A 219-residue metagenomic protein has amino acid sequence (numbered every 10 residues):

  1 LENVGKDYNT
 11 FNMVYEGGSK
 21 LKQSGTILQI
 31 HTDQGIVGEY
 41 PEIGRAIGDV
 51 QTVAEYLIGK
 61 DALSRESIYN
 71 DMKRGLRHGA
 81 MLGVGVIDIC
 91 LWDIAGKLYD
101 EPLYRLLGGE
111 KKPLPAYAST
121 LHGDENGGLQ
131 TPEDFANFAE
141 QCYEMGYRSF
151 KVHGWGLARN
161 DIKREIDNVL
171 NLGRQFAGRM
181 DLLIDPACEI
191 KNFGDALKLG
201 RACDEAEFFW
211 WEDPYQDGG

Functional and structural regions predicted by a protein language model:
L1-E39: Structured beta-strand/loop patches that form or line metal/cofactor-binding pockets in enzymes
Y15, H31-Y99: Metal- or metallocofactor-binding catalytic centers and their adjacent structured scaffolds across diverse enzyme
I27, P113-Y117, Y147-K151, R179-L183 (+1 more regions): Structural preference for beta-strand elements that scaffold enzyme active sites
D88-G128: Glycine-rich, aromatic-flanked loop segments that form ligand/cofactor-binding clefts across common enzyme folds
R105-G109, A136-G146, V169-G178, R201-E205: Acidic (Asp/Glu)-rich catalytic clusters
P113-A136, N160-D161, D185-F193: Active-site mouth loops of central-metabolism enzymes
D161-G219: Catalytic core of soluble alpha/beta enzymes
